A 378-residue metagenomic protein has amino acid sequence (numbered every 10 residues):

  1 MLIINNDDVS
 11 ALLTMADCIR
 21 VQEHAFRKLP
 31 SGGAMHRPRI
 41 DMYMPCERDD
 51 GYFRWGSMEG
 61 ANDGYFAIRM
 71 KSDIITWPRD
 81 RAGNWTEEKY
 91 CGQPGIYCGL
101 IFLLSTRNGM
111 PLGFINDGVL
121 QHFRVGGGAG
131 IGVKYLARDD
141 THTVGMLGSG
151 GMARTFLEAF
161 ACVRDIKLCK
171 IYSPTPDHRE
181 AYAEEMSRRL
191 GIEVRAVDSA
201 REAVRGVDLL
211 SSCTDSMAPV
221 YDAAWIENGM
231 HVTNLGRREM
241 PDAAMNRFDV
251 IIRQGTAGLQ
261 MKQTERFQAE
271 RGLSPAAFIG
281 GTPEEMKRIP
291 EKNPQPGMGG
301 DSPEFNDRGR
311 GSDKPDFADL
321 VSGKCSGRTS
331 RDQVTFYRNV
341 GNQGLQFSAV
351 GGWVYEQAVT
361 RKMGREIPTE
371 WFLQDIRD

Functional and structural regions predicted by a protein language model:
M1-R124, G128-G130, D140, L345-S348 (+2 more regions): N-terminal ligand-binding/catalytic initiation module
N6-S10, M245-D378: Adenosine-phosphate binding glycine-rich loop
N116-Q121, N234-M240, N339-L345: Glycine-rich phosphate/pyrophosphate-binding beta-alpha loops
A137-T143, D165, E227-N228: Short helix-loop-beta connector
S149-G150: Glycine-rich Rossmann-fold phosphate-binding loop(s) that bind the pyrophosphate of adenine dinucleotide cofactors
A153-R154: N-terminal Rossmann-fold NAD(P) dinucleotide-binding loop
V163-L190: NAD(P)-binding Rossmann-fold cofactor-contacting core
G191-K292: Rossmann-like adenosine-cofactor binding region
